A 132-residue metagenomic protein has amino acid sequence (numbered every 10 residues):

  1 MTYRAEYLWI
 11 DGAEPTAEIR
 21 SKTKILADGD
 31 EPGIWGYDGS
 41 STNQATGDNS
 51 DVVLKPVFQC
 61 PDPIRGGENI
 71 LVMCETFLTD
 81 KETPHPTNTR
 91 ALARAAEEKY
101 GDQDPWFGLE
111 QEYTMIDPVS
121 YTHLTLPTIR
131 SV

Functional and structural regions predicted by a protein language model:
M1-Y100: Acidic/polar, glycine-rich intrinsically disordered N-terminal extensions of enzymes
E75, E110-E112: Acidic-residue sensor for enzyme active/binding pockets
G101-E110: Flexible, glycine/charged-enriched surface loops at secondary-structure junctions
E112-S120: Short, conserved secondary-structure transition motifs
T122-T128: Conserved small/polar residues in nucleotide/adenosyl-binding loops
